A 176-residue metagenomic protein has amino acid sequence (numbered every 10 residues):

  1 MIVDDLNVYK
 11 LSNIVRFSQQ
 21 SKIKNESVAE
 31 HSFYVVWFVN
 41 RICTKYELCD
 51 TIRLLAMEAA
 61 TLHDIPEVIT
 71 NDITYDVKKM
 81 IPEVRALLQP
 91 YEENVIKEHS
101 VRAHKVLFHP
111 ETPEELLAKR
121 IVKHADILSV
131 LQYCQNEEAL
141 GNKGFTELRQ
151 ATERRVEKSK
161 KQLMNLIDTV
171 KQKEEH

Functional and structural regions predicted by a protein language model:
M1-S18: Short alpha-helical hairpin
I2, K22-A29, T112-K119: Short, solvent-exposed segments of well-ordered alpha helices
S21-A56: Alpha-helical phosphate/pyrophosphate-handling elements in metalloenzyme active cores
W37-C43, L54-I73, K123: Active-site alpha-helical segments that house and flank conserved acidic catalytic motifs for diphosphate chemistry
F38-N40, P90-P113, R155-S159: Histidine- and acidic-residue-rich, metal-dependent catalytic cores
A56-M57, K97-A139, K143: Histidine/acidic-rich helix-loop-helix segments that form or flank divalent-metal centers in metalloenzyme catalytic
K79-I96, K143-K160: Divalent-cation-assisted or electrostatically stabilized phosphate/pyrophosphate-binding catalytic cores
V156-H176: Charged phosphate-binding loop/patch that engages nucleotide di/tri-phosphates or the phosphate backbone of nucleic
